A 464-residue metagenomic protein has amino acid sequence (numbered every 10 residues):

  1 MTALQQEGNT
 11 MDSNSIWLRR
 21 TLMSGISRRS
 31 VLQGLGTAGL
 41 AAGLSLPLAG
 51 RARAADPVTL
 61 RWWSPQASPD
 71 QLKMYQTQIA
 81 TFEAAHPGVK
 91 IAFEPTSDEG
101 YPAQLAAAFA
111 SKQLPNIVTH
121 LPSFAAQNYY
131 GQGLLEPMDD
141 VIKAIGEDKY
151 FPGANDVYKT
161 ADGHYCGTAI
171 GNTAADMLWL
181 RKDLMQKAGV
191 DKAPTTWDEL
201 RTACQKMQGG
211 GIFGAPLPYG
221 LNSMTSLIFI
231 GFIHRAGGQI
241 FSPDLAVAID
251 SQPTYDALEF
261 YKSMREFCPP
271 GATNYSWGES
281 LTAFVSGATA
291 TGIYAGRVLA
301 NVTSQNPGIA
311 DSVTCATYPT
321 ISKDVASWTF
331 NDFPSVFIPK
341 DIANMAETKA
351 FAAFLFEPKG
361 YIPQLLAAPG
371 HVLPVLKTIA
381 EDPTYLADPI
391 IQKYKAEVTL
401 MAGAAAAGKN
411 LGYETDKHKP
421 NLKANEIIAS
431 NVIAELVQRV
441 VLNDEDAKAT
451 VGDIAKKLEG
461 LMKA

Functional and structural regions predicted by a protein language model:
M1-S27, A38-G39, L44, T273: N-terminal secretory signal peptides
W17-L22, Q186, P389-K393, A404-A464: Conserved C-terminal helix/tail region of periplasmic/extracytoplasmic solute-binding proteins
T77, T81-G153, V157, Q186-T195 (+2 more regions): Extracytoplasmic "Venus flytrap"/periplasmic binding protein-like
P115-N116, I145-L184, D324-T329, T415-L422: A structural signal for short loop-to-beta-strand junctions that line the ligand-binding cleft of periplasmic/secreted
L121-A175, R201, T225-I228, T314-A316 (+1 more regions): Hinge/lid segment of periplasmic solute-binding proteins
Q127-N128, R297-I309, I321-N431: C-terminal lobe and pocket-closing loops of periplasmic/extracytoplasmic Venus-flytrap solute-binding proteins
A161-D176, D198-V247, P253, T289: Extracytoplasmic/periplasmic solute-binding protein
A203-K206, L245-T273, T314-Y318: Glycine-centered hinge/linker elements that transmit conformational signals in sensory and ligand-binding systems
